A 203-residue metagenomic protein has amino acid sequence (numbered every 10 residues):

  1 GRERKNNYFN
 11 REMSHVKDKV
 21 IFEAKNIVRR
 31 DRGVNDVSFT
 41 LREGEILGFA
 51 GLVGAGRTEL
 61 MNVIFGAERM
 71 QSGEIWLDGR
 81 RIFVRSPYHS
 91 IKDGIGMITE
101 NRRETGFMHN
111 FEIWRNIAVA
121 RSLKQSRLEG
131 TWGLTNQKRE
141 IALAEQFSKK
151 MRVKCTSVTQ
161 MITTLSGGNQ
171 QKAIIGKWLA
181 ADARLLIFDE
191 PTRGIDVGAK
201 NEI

Functional and structural regions predicted by a protein language model:
G1-D18: C-terminal boundary and immediately downstream tail of ABC-type ATPase nucleotide-binding domains
D18, M61-L165: Conserved P-loop NTPase catalytic core
A24-I27, G33-R42, G73: Conserved beta-strand
L47-R57: The feature captures the beta-strand-to-loop junction immediately N-terminal to the Walker
G54, L165-K172, V197: ABC ATPase nucleotide-binding domain "signature motif"
I175: Hydrophobic anchor residue at the start of the ABC signature
A180-L186, E190: A short, proline-enriched helix->beta-strand linker immediately N-terminal to the Walker B motif in ABC-type P-loop
R193-I203: Conserved D-loop/post-Walker B switch-helix segment of ABC ATPase nucleotide-binding domains
